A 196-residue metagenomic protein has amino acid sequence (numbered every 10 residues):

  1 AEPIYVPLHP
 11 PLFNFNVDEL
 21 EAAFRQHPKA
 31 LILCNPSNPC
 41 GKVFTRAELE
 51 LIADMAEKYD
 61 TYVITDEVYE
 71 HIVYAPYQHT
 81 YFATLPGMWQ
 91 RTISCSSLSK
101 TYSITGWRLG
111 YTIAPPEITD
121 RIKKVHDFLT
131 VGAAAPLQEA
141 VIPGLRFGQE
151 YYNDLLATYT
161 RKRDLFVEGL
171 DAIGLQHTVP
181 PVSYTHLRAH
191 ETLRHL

Functional and structural regions predicted by a protein language model:
A1: Substrate-binding/gating loop at the entrance of the active-site cleft, primarily in PLP-dependent aminotransferase-like
I4-V6, C95: Hydrophobic residues at beta-strand termini and immediately following loops that shape nucleotide-binding pockets
L8-A75: Active-site phosphate-binding strand-loop segment of PLP-dependent enzymes
H27, W89-T92: Short acidic capping loops at alpha-helix termini that bridge into adjacent secondary structure
A83-G87: Short, conserved catalytic or adaptor-binding loops enriched in Gly and charged residues
R91-P181: PLP-dependent aminotransferase class I/II
T185-H195: Conserved small/polar residues in nucleotide/adenosyl-binding loops
